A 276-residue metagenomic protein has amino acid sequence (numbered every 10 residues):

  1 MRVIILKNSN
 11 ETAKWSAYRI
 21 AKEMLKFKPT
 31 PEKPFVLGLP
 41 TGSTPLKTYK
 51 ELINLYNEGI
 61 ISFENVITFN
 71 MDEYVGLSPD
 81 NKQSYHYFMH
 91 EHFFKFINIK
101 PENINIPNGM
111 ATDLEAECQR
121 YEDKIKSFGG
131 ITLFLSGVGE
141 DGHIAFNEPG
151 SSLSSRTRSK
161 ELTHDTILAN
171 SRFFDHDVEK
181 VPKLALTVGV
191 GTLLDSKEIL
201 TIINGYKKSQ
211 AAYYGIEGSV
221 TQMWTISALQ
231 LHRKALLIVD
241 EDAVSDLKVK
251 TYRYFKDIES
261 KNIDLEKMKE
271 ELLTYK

Functional and structural regions predicted by a protein language model:
M1-L37: N-terminal glycine-/serine-/threonine-rich phosphate-binding loop
K26-N57: Glycine-rich N-terminal segment of FAD-binding domains in flavoprotein oxidoreductases, spanning the beta-loop-helix
L39-T44, V138-E140, N204: Glycine-rich beta-strand-to-loop/alpha-helix junction loops that act as flexible
K50-S62, Y85-Y87, P149-R158, G218: A glycine- and small-aliphatic-rich helix-loop capping segment at beta-alpha/alpha-beta transitions that lines
I61-L133, T251, K256-K267, Y275: Ligand-binding beta-strand-loop-alpha-helix segment within the catalytic cores of soluble metabolic enzymes
G129-S154: Glycine-rich phosphate-binding loop
A145-V190: Class I SAM-dependent methyltransferase SAM-binding "motif I" and its flanking Rossmann-like core
D195-K276: ATP/nucleoside-binding phosphotransfer catalytic cores, i.e., glycine-rich phosphate-binding loops
